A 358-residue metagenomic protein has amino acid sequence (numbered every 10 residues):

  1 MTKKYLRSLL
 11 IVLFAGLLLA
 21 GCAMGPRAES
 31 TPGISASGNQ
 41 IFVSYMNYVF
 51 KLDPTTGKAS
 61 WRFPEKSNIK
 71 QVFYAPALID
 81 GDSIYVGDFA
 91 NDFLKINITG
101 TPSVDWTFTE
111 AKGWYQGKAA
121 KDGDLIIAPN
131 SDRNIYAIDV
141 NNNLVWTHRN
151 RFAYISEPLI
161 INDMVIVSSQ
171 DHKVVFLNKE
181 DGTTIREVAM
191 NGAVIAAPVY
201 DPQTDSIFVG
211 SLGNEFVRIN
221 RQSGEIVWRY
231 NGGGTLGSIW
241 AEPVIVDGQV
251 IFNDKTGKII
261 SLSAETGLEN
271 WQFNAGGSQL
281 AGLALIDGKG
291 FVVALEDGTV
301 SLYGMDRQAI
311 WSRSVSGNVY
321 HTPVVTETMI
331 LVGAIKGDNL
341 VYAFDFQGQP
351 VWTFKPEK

Functional and structural regions predicted by a protein language model:
M1-C22: Sec-dependent bacterial lipoprotein signal peptides
C22-G38, R62-L78, S103-A120, L144-I161 (+7 more regions): Extracytoplasmic beta-rich repeat domains
A28-T55: Post-signal peptide N-terminal segment of mature Sec-exported envelope proteins
I41, I84, I126, V165 (+4 more regions): Hydrophobic beta-strand positions that form the internal "hydrophobic ladder" of WD40/Gbeta-like beta-propeller blades
S44-Y45, D88-F89, N130-S131, S169-Q170 (+4 more regions): Structural signature of WD-repeat beta-propellers
D53-G57, N97-T101, D139-N143, N178-G182 (+4 more regions): Short loop/turn segments that connect beta-strands within beta-propeller blades
